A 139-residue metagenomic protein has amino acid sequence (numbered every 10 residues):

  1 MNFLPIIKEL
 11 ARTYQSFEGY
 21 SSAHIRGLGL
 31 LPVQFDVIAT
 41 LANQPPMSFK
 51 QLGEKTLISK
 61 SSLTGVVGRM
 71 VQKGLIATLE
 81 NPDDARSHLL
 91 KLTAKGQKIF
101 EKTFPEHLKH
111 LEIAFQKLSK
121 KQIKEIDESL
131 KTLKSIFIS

Functional and structural regions predicted by a protein language model:
M1, K120-S139: C-terminal regulatory/oligomerization modules of transcriptional regulators
M1-L28, L75: N-terminal leader segment of winged-helix/HTH proteins
K8, D36-T40, T64-V66: Base-recognition residues in the alpha-helical recognition helix of bacterial helix-turn-helix
Q15, G19-S59: N-terminal helix-turn-helix DNA-binding core of bacterial DNA-binding proteins
E18, G68-E125: Charged, amphipathic alpha-helical coiled-coil/dimerization segments
F49-K50, S61, G68, H88: Residues within helix-turn-helix
